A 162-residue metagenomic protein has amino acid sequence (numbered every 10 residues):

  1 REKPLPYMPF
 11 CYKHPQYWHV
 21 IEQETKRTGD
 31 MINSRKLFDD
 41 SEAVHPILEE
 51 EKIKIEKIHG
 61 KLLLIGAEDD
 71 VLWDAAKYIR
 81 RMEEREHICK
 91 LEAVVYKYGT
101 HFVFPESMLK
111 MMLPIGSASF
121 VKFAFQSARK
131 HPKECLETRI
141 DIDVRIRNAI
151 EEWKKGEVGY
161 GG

Functional and structural regions predicted by a protein language model:
R1-H14: Flexible "cap/lid" loop of the alpha/beta hydrolase fold
P4, T25, N33-S34, S41 (+3 more regions): Generic serine detector
M8, M31, M82, M108-M112: Detector for methionine-enriched segments
Y12, Y17-V103, T138, I142-V158: Serine-hydrolase catalytic core
S107-G162: Catalytic active-site module of serine/aspartate enzymes centered on a nucleophile-bearing elbow/loop
